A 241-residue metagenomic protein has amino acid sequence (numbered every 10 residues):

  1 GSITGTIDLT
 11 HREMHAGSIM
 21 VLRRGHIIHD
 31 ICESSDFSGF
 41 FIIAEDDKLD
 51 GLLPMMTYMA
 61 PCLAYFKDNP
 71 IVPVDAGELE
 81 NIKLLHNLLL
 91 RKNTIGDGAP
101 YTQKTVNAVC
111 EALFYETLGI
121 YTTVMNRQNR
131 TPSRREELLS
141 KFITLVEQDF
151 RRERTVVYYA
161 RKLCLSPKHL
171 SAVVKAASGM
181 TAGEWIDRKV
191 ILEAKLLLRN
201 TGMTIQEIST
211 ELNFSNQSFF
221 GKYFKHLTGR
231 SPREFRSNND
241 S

Functional and structural regions predicted by a protein language model:
T4-T6, I28-S34: Short beta-strand His + acidic residue motifs that chelate non-heme Fe in jelly-roll/DSBH and cupin folds
L9-R23: Short acidic-glycine-tyrosine-enriched beta hairpin
G17, L170-S171, F219-F220, F224: Short hydrophobic/aromatic patch on the recognition helix
M20, R24-D30, L49: Histidine-centered metal-chelating micro-motifs
E33-N93: A hydrophobic/aromatic-rich effector-binding and dimerization subdomain of bacterial HTH-type transcriptional regulators
G96-V106, Y115-T144, Q148-L163, A176-E184 (+1 more regions): Short, Lys/Arg-enriched, Trp-marked, Pro/Gly-tolerant hinge/linker segments that flank
A176-S218, S237-S241: Terminal helix-turn-helix DNA-binding modules in bacterial transcription factors
G221-S241: …primarily DNA-binding HTH/wHTH and HhH modules…
